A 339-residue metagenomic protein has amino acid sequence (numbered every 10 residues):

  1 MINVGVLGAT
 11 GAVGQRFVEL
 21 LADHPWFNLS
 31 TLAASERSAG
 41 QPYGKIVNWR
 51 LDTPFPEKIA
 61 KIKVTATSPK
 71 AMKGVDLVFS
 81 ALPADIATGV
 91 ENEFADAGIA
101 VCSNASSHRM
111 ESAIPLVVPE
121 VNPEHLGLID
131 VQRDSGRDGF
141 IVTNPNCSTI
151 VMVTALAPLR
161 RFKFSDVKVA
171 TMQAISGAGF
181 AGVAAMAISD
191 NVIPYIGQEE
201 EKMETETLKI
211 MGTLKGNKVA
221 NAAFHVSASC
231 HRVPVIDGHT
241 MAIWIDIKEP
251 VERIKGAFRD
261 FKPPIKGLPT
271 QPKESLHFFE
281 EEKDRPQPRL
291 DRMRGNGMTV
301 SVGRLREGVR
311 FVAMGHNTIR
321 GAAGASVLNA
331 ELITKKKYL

Functional and structural regions predicted by a protein language model:
M1-P194, K218-V219, H225, P288-R294 (+3 more regions): N-terminal Rossmann-like NAD(P) cofactor-binding subdomain of oxidoreductases, focused on the glycine-rich
S176-L339: Charged docking surfaces used in two-component/phosphorelay signaling
